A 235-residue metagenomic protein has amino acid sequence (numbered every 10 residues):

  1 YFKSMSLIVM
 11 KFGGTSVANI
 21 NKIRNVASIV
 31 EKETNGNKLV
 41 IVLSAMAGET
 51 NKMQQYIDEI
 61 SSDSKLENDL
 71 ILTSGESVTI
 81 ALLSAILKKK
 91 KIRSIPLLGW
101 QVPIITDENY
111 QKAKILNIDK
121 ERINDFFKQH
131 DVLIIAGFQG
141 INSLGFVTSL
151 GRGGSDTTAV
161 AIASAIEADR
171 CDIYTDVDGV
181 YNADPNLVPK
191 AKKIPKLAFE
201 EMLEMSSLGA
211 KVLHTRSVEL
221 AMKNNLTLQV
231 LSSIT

Functional and structural regions predicted by a protein language model:
F2-E219: Nucleotide/pyrophosphate-binding catalytic subdomain
G209-R216, L220-T235: Conserved glycine-bearing catalytic or ligand-binding loops at nucleotide- and phosphate-handling centers of large
